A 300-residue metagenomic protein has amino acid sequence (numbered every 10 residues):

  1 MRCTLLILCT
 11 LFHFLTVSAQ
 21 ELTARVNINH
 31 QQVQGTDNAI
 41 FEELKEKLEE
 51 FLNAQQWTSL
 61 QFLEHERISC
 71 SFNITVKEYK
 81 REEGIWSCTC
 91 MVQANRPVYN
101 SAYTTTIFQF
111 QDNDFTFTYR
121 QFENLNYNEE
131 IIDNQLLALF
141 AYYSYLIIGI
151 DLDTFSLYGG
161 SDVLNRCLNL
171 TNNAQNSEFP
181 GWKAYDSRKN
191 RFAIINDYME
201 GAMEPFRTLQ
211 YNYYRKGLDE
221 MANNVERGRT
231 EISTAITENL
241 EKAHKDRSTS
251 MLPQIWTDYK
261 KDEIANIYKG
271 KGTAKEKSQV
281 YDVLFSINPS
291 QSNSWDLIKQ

Functional and structural regions predicted by a protein language model:
M1-L22: Bacterial Sec-dependent N-terminal signal peptides
Q20-S87, V98-N100: Start-of-domain marker
Q31-N38, N126-N134, D246: Second-shell loop/turn segments in exported
E49-W57, G149-D153, A265, K269: Sec-exported extracytoplasmic/periplasmic mature domains
E82-A193: Acidic/His-rich structured neighborhood in mature extracellular/periplasmic domains
G159-T249, P253: Flexible, glycine-rich surface segments
Y214-Q300: A cross-kingdom marker for long, charged
